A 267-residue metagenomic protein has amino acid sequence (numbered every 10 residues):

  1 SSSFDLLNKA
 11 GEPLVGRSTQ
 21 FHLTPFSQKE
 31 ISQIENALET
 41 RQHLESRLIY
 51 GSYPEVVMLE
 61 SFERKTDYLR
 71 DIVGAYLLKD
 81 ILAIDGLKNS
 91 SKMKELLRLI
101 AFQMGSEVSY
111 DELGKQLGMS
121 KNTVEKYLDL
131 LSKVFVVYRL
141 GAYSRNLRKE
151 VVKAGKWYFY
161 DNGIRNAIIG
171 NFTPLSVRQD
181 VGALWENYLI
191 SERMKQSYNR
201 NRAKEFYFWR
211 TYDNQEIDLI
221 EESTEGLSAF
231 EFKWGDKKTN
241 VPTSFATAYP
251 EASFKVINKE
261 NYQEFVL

Functional and structural regions predicted by a protein language model:
S1-F102, S106-S109: Interdomain motor-coupling "hinge/lid" segment immediately C-terminal to the ATP-binding subdomain of NTP-driven enzymes
S2-F4, T211-D213, W234-K238: Short beta->alpha connector loops
F4-K9, K29-E30, A167, T239-N240 (+1 more regions): Switch/connector loops and helix/strand junctions flanking conserved nucleotide-binding motifs in nucleotide-processing
V15-T19, E225, P250-S253: Short glycine-/polar-rich loops that comprise or flank the Walker A/P-loop and associated switch/sensor motifs
T19-F21, Y158, Y207, S228-F230 (+1 more regions): Hydrophobic/aromatic beta-strand patches that form the interior of the parallel beta-sheet core in alpha/beta enzyme
F62-T224: Accessory nucleic acid-recognition modules appended to NTPase machines
E225-K237: Active-site ExK catalytic segment of metal-dependent nucleases
W234-L267: Catalytic cores of nucleic-acid endonucleases
